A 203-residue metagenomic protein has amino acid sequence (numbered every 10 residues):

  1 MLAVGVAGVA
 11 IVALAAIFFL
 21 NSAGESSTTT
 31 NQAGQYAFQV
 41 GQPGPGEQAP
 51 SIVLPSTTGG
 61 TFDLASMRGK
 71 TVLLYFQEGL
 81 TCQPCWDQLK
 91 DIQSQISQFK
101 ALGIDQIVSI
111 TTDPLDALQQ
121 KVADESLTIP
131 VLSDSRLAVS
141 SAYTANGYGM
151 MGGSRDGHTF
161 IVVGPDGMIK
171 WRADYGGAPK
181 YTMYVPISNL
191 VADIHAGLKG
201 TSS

Functional and structural regions predicted by a protein language model:
M1-Q48, S203: N-terminal targeting signals for export/organelle localization
E47, G60, M168-I169: Residue-level signal for well-ordered, solvent-exposed loop/turn and beta-edge residues enriched in charged/polar side
T58, R136, G164-D166: Residue-level recognition of short loop/turn positions
F62-I92, Q106: Short active-site neighborhood of thiol/selenol oxidoreductases, capturing the structured segment around
W86-A142: Structural microenvironment flanking redox-active thiols in thiol-disulfide oxidoreductases
S126-P130, A145-I161: Structural micro-motif
S154-S203: Thiol-/selenol-based redox modules, centered on thioredoxin-like and closely related oxidoreductase domains
